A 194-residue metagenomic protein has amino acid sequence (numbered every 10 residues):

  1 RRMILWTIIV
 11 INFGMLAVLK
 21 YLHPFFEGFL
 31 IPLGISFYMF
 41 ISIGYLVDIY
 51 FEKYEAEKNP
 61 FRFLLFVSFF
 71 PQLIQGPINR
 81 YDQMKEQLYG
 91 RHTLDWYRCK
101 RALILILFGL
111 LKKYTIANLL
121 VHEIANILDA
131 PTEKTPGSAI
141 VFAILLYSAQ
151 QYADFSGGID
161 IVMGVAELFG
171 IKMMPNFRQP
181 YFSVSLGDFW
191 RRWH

Functional and structural regions predicted by a protein language model:
R1-H194: Membrane-embedded transmembrane alpha-helical bundles that form the catalytic cores of multi-pass lipid-modifying
